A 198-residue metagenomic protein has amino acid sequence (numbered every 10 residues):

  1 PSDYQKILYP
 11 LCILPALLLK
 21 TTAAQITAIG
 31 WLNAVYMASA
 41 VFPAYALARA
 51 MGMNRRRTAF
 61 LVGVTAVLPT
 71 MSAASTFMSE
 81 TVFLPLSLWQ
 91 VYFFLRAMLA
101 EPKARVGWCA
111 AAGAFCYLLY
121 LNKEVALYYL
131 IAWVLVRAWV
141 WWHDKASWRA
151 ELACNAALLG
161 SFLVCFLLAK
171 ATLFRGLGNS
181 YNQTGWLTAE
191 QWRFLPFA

Functional and structural regions predicted by a protein language model:
P1-L14, T27: Membrane-proximal lumenal/periplasmic loop motifs of glycosylation machinery
Q5, S75-F83: Short acidic/glycine- and proline-prone juxtamembrane loop motifs at membrane-interface regions of multi-pass membrane
W31-G52, W89-F93: Transmembrane-helix motifs of polytopic, lipid-linked glycan transferases
P43-A46, V82-A100, A111-C116, V134: Specific aromatic-rich, kink-prone transmembrane helix
A50-G52, Q90-C109, L119, H143-A146: Membrane-interface transmembrane helices that cradle and orient dolichyl/undecaprenyl
V62, A66, G107-K123, V134 (+2 more regions): Membrane-interface alpha helices of multi-pass inner-membrane proteins
L84-P85, A110-A111, E124-V140: Transmembrane-embedded, aromatic-rich helix segments that form part of the hydrophobic channel/pocket engaging
Y120, I131, A150-A198: Membrane-lumen/periplasm interface segments of specific transmembrane helices in polyprenyl phosphate-linked
